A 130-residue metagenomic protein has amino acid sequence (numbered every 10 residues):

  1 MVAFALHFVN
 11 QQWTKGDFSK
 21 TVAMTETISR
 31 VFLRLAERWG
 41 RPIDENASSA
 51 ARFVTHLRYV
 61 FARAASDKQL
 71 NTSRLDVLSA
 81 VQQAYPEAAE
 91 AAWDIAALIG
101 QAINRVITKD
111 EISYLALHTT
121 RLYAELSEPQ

Functional and structural regions predicted by a protein language model:
M1-Q130: A cross-family "folded-core" feature that marks the main globular domain of proteins
